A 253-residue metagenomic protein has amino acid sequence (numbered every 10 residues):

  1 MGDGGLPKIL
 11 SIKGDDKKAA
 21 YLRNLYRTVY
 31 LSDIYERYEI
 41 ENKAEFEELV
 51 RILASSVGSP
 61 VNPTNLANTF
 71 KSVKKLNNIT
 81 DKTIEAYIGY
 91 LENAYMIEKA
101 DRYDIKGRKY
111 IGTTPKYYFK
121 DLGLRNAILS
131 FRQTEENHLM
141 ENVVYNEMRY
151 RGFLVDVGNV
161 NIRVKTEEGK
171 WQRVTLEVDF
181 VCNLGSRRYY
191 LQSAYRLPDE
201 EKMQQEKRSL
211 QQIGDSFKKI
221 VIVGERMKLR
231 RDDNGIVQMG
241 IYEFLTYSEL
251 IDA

Functional and structural regions predicted by a protein language model:
M1-P60: Interdomain motor-coupling "hinge/lid" segment immediately C-terminal to the ATP-binding subdomain of NTP-driven enzymes
K13, E41, P63-L66, A100-R102: Short coil/turn segments at secondary-structure boundaries
K18, L22, N42, T80 (+2 more regions): Hydrophobic (often cysteine-bearing) scaffold residues that line and stabilize catalytic clefts of nucleotide/cofactor
R51-S55, K71, R149: Short, locally clustered residues in the helix-turn-helix/winged-helix DNA-binding domain
T64-K75: DNA-recognition alpha helix
T83-Y90, Y95-A253: A cross-kingdom feature that marks ATP-driven nucleic-acid transaction machinery
